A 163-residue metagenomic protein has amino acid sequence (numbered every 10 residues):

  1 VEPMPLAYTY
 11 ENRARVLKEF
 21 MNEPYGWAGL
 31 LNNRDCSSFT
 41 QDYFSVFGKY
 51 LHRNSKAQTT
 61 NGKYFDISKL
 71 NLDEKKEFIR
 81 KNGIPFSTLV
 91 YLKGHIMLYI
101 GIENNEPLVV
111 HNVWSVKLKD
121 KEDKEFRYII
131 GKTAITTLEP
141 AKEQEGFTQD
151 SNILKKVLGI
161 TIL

Functional and structural regions predicted by a protein language model:
V1-K69, K93, V110, L163: N-terminal capping segments
E2-P3, Y99-L163: Aromatic- and glycine-rich peptidoglycan recognition patches
P5, R13, W27, F39 (+4 more regions): Short, flexible coil/linker segments at or flanking structured domains
A14-K18, K76-R80, K155: Generic detector of well-ordered alpha-helical segments enriched in charged/polar residues, highlighting helical
G26-G29, G48, G62, G83 (+5 more regions): Residue-identity detector for glycine
D35, D42, D66, D73 (+2 more regions): Acidic-enriched, low-complexity/disordered segments with a strong bias for Aspartate over Glutamate
H52-D120: ...with weaker cross-activation on analogous glycine-rich loops/strands in unrelated enzymes
